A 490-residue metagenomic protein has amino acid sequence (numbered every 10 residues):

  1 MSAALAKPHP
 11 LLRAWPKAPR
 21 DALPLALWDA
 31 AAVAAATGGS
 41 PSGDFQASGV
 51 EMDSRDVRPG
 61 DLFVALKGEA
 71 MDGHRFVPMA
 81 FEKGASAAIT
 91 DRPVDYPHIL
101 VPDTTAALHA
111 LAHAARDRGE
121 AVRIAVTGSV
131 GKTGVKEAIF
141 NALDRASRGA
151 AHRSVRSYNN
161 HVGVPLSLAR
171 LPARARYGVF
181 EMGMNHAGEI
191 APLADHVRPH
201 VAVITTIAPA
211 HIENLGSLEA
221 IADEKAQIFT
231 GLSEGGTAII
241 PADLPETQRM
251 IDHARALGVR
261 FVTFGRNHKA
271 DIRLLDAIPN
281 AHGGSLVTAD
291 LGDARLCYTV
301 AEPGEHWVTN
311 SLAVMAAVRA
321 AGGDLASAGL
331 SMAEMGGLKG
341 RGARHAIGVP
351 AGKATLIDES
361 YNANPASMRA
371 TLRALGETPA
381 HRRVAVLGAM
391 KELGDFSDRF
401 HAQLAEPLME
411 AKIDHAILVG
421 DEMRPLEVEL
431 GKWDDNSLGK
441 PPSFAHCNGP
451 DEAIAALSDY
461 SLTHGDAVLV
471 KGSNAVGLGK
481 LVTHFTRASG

Functional and structural regions predicted by a protein language model:
S2-T127, G134-R145, V162, A169 (+4 more regions): Short, basic phosphate-binding NTP loop
L12-P19, V126, K132, K339-A343 (+3 more regions): ATP-dependent carboxylate/acyl-activation modules
V33, D61, A80, L111 (+14 more regions): Residue-level signal for inorganic ion chemistry
A70, L338-G340, S360-N436: Active-site beta-alpha connecting loops in nucleotide-dependent enzymes
V77, F81-E82, A194-D195, G376 (+1 more regions): Non-catalytic positions within long, well-ordered alpha-helices that form the structural scaffold/packing of enzyme
T90-D95, V203-T355, A380-H381, E406-H415 (+2 more regions): Acidic, Mg2+-coordinating active-site environments of NTP-dependent enzymes
D91-R92, A121-T127, H152, V203-P209 (+6 more regions): Short beta-strands and strand-loop turn motifs
A107-A242, Q248-L257, H484-G490: Phosphate-binding loop of NTP-binding sites
